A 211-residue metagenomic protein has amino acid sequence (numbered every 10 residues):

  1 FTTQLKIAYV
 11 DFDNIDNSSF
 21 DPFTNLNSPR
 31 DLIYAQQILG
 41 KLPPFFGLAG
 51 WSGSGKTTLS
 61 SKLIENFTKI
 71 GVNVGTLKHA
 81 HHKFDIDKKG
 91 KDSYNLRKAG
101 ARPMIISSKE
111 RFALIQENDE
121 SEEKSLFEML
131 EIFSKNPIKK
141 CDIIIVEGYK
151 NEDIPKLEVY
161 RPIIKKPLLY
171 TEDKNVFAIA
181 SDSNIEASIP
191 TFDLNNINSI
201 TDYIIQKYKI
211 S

Functional and structural regions predicted by a protein language model:
F1-L42: Conserved alpha/beta core of the MobA/IspD/sugar-nucleotide pyrophosphorylase nucleotidyltransferase superfamily
L48: Hydrophobic anchor at the beta1->P-loop junction of P-loop NTPases
S52: The conserved Walker
K56: Conserved lysine of the Walker
L59-S60: Post-Walker A alpha-helix
I64-S121: N-terminal phosphate/diphosphate-binding loop that engages ATP/GTP or pyrophosphate donors across diverse enzyme folds
E117-N151: Phosphate-binding/switch loop-helix module in NTP-utilizing enzymes
I143-I210: Phosphate/Mg2+-binding loops and adjacent switch elements in nucleotide/diphosphate-handling enzyme cores
